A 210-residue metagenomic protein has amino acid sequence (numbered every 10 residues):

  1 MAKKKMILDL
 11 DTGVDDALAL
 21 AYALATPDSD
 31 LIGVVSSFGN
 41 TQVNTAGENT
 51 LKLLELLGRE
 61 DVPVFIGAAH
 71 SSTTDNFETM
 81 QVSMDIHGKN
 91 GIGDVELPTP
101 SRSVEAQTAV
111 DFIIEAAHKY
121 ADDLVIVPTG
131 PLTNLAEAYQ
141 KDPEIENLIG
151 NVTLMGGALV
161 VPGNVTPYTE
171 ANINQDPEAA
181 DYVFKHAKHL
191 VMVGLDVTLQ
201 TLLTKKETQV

Functional and structural regions predicted by a protein language model:
M1-V210: N-terminal acidic, glycine/proline-rich low-complexity segments
